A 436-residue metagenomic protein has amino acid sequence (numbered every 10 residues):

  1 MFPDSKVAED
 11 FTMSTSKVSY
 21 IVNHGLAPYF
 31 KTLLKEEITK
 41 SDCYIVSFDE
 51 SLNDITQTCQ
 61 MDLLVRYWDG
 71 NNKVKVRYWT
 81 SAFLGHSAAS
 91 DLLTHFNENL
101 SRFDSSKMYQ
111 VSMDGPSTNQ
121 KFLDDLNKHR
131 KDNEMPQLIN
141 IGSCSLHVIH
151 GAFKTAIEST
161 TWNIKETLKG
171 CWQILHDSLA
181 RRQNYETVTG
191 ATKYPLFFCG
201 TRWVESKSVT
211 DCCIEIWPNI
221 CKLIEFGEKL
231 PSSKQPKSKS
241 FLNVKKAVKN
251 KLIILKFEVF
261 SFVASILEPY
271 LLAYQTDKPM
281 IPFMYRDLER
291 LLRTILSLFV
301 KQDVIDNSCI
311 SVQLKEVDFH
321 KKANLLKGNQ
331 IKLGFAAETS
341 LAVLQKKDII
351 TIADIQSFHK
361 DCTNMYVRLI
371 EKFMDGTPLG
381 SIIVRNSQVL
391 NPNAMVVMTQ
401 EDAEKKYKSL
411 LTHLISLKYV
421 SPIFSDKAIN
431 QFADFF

Functional and structural regions predicted by a protein language model:
M1-F436: Alpha-helical structural modules in large enzymes and assemblies
